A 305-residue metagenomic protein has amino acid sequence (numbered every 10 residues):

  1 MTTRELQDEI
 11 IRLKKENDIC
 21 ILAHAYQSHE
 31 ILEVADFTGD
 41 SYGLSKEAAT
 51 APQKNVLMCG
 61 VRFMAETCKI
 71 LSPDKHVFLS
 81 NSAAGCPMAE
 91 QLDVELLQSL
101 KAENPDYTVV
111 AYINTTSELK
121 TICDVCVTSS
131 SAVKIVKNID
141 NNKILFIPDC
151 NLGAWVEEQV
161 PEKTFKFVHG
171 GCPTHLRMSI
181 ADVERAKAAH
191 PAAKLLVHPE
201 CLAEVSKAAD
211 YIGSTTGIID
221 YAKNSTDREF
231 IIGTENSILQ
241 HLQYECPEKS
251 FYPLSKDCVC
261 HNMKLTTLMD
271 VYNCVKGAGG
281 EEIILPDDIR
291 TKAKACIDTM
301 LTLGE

Functional and structural regions predicted by a protein language model:
M1-I232, L239-Q240, Y244-E305: Active-site loop-to-helix "anion-binding N-cap" substructures in soluble metabolic enzymes
